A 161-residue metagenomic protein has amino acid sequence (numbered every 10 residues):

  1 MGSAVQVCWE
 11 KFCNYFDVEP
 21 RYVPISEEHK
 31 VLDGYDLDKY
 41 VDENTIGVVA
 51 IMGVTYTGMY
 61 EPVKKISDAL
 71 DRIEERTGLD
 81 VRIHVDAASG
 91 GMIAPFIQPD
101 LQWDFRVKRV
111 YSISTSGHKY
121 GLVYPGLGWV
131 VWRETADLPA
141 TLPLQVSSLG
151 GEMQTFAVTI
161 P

Functional and structural regions predicted by a protein language model:
M1-D68, P99-D104: PLP-dependent aminotransferase-class I/II
V5, V54-Y56, A87-G91, K119: Active-site-proximal loop/turn and secondary-structure-junction residues that shape catalytic pockets, frequently
K39, E75-R76, R82, D86 (+2 more regions): A general structural signal for short secondary-structure junctions and capping/turn motifs
T45, V49-A50, D71, E75 (+2 more regions): Hydrophobic alpha-helix feature that most strongly marks membrane-spanning transmembrane helices and their immediate
I46-G47, L79-I83, Y111: Residue-level recognition of the N-termini of beta-strands and the immediately preceding loop/turn
Y60-Q98: Catalytic PLP-binding core of fold-type I/II PLP enzymes
F96, W103-P161: Active-site C-terminal subdomain of aminotransferase-like
